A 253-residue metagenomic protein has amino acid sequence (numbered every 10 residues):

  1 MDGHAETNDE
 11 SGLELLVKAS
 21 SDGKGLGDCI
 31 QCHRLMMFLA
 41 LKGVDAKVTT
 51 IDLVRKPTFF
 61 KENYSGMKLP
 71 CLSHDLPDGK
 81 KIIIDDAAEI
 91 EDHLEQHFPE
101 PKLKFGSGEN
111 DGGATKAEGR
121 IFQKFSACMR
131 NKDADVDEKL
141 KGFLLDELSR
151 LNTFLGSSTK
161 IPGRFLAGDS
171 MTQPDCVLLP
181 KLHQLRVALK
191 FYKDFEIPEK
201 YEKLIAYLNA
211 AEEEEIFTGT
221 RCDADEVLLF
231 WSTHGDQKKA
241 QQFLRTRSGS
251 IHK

Functional and structural regions predicted by a protein language model:
M1-L166, S170, F243-K253: GST-like domain detector, emphasizing the conserved glutathione-binding G-site in the N-terminal thioredoxin-like
K56-T58, C176, L229-F230: Short secondary-structure boundary/hinge segments and terminal tails
D135-E138, K190-E199: Acidic, serine/threonine/proline-rich low-complexity intrinsically disordered regions
L166-F191: GST superfamily/GST-like fold recognition
A188, Y207-T218: Hydrophobic alpha-helical segments
P198, E202-A210: Catalytic lobes of large eukaryotic enzymes
F217-I251: Long, charge-rich low-complexity segments
